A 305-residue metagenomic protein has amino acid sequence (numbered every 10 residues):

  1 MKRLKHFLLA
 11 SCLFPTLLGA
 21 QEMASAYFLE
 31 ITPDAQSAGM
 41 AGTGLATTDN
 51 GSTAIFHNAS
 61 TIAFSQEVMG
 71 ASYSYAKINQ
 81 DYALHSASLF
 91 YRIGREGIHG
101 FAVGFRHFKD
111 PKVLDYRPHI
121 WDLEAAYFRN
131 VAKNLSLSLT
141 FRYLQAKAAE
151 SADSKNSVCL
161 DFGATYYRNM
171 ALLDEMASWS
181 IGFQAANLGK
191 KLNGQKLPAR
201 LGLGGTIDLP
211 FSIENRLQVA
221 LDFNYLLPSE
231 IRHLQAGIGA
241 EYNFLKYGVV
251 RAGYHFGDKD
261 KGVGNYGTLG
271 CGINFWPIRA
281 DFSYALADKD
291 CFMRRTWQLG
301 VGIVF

Functional and structural regions predicted by a protein language model:
M1-L8: Bacterial N-terminal signal peptides that target proteins for export
F7, A20-Q21: Short linear sequence motifs
L9-T16: Bacterial N-terminal signal peptides
Q21-F305: Subset of outer-membrane beta-barrel
